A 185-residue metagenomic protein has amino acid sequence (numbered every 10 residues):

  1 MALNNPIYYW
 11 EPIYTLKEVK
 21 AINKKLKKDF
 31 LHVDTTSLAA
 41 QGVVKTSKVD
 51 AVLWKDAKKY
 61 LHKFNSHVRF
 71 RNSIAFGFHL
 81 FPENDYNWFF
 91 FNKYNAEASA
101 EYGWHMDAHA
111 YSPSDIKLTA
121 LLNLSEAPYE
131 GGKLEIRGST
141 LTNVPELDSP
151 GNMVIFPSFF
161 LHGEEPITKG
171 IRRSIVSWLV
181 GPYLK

Functional and structural regions predicted by a protein language model:
M1-E83, F90: Non-heme Fe(II)/2-oxoglutarate
S73-K185: Catalytic core of non-heme Fe(II) oxygenases with the double-stranded beta-helix
